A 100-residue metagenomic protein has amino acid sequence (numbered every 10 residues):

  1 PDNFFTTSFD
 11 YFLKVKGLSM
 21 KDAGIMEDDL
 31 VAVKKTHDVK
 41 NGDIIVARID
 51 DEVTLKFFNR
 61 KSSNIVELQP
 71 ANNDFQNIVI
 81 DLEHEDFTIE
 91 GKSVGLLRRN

Functional and structural regions predicted by a protein language model:
D2-N100: Acidic/glycine-rich C-terminal interaction modules and beta/coil loop segments that lie outside canonical DNA-binding
